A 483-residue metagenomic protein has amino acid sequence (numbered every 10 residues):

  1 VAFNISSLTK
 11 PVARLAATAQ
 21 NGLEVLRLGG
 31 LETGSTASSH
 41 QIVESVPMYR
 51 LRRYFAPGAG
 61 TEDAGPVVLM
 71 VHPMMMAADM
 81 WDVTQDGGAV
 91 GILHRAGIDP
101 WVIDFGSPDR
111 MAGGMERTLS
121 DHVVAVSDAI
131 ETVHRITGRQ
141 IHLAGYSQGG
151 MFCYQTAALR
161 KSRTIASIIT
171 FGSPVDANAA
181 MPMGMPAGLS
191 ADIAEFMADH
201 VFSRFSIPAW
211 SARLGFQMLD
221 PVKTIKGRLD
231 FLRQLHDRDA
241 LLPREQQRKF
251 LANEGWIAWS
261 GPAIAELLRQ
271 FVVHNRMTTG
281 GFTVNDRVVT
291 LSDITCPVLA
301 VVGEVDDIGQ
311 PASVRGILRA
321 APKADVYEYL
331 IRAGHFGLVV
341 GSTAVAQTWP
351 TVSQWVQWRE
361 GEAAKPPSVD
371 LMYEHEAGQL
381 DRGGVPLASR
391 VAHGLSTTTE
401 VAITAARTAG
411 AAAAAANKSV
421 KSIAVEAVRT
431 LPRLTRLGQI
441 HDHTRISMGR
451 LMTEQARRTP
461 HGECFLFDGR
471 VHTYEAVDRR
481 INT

Functional and structural regions predicted by a protein language model:
V1-P11, R139, F152-P262: Alpha/beta-hydrolase-fold enzymes
T36-D109: Short, surface-exposed "cap/lid" segments of acyl-processing enzymes
A144-C153: Gly/Ala-rich beta-loop-alpha elbow adjacent to hydrolase catalytic centers
I294, A300-V302, D306: Short beta-strand/loop motif that positions the catalytic acidic residue of the alpha/beta-hydrolase fold
C296, Q310-A320: Short alpha-helix in the alpha/beta-hydrolase fold that links the catalytic acid
E328, A333-Q347: Catalytic histidine-centered segment of alpha/beta-hydrolase-like enzymes
E376-I446: Flexible, non-catalytic linker and terminal segments flanking ANL/adenylate-forming cores
D442-T444, G449, T453, H461-T483: Conserved AMP-binding/adenylate-forming core of the ANL superfamily
